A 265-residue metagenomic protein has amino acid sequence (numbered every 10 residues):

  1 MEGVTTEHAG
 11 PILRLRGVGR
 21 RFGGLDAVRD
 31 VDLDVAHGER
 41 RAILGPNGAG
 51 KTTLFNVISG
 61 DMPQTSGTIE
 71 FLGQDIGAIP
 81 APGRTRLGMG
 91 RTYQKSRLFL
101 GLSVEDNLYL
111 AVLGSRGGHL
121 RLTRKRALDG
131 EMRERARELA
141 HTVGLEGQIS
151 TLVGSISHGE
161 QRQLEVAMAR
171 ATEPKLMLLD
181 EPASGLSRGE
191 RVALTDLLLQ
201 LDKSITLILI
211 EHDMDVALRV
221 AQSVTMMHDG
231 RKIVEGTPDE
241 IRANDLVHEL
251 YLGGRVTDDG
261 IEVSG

Functional and structural regions predicted by a protein language model:
E2-G265: Glycine-rich phosphate-binding loops of nucleotide-dependent enzymes
